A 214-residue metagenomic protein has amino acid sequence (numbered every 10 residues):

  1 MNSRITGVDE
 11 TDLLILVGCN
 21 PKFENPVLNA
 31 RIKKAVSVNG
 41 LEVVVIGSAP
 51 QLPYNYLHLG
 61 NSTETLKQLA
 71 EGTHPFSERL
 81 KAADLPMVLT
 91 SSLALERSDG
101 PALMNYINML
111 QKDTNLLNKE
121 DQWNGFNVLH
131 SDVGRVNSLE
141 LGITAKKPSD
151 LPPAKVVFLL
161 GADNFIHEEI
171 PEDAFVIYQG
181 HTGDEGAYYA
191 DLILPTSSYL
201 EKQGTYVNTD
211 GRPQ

Functional and structural regions predicted by a protein language model:
M1-Q214: Non-catalytic alpha/beta scaffold blocks inside enzyme catalytic domains
